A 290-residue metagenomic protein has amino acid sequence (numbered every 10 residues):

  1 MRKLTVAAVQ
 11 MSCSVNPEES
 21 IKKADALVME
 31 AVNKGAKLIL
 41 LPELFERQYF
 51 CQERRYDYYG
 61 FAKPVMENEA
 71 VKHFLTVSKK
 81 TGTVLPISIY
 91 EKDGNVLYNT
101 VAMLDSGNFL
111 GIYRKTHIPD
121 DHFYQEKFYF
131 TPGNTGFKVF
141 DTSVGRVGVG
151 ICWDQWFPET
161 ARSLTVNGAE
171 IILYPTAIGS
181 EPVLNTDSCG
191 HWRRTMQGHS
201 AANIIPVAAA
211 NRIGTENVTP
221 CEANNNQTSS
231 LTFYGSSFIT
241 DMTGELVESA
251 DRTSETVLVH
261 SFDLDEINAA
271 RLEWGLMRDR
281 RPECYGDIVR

Functional and structural regions predicted by a protein language model:
M1-L38, L173: N-terminal active-site segment of His-dependent metallophosphoesterases
V6, M103-L110, T240-V247: Short, glycine-anchored, charge-dense loop/turn motifs used at functional sites
P17, A26-I112, I178-I205: Cys-nucleophile CN-hydrolase/nitrilase-fold catalytic domain and related Cys-dependent amidase chemistry that acts on
E53-F61, D121, E222-Q227: Short glycine/proline- and charge-enriched loop/turn segments that cap or connect secondary-structure elements
K63-M66, T76, K92-G198, E273-W274: Active-site catalytic loop in hydrolytic enzyme cores
M66-V84, C152-T256: CN hydrolase (nitrilase-like) catalytic-core segments centered on the catalytic cysteine and neighboring Lys/Glu
I87-I89, T100-M103, K138, S237-I239 (+1 more regions): Short beta-strand scaffold segments in enzyme catalytic cores
D265-R290: A conserved C-terminal secondary-structure "cap"
